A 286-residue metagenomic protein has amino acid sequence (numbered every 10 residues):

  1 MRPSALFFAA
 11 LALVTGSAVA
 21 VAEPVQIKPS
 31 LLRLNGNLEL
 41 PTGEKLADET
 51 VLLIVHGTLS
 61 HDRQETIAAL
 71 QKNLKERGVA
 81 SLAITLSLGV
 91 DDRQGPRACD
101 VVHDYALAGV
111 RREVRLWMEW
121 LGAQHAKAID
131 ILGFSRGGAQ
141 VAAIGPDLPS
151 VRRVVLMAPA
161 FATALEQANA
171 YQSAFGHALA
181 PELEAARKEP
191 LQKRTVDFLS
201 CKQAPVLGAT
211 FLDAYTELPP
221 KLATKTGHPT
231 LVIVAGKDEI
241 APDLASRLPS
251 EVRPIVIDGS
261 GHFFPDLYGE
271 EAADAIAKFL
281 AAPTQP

Functional and structural regions predicted by a protein language model:
A20-E44: N-terminal cap/lid segment of alpha/beta-hydrolase-fold proteins
E44-A47, L52-R77, L82-T85: Short, surface-exposed "cap/lid" segments of acyl-processing enzymes
L59, S87-Y105: Cap/lid segment of the alpha/beta-hydrolase catalytic domain
T85-D92, A160, S260-G261: Short beta-to-alpha linker loops that shape the active-site pocket of alpha/beta-hydrolase fold enzymes
V102-A123: Alpha/beta-hydrolase active-site loop
V102-Y105, G109, V151-S246, S250 (+1 more regions): The alpha/beta-hydrolase serine catalytic core
I131-G133, M157: Short beta-strand immediately N-terminal to the catalytic nucleophile in serine-hydrolase-like folds
G133-G137, V141: Gly/Ala-rich beta-loop-alpha elbow adjacent to hydrolase catalytic centers
